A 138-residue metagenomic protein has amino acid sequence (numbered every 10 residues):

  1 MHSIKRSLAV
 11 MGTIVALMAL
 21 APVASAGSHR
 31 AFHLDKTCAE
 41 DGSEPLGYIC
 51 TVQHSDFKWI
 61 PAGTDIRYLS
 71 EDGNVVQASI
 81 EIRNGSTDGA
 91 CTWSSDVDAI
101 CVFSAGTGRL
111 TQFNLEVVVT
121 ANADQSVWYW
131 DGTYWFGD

Functional and structural regions predicted by a protein language model:
M1-M11: Bacterial N-terminal signal peptides that target proteins for export
I4-K5, A16, H29: Short, intrinsically disordered low-complexity segments
M11-A19: Bacterial N-terminal signal peptides
P22-A26: Sec/Tat signal peptide C-region and signal peptidase I cleavage site
G27-D138: Beta-strand-enriched cores of mature, soluble protein domains
